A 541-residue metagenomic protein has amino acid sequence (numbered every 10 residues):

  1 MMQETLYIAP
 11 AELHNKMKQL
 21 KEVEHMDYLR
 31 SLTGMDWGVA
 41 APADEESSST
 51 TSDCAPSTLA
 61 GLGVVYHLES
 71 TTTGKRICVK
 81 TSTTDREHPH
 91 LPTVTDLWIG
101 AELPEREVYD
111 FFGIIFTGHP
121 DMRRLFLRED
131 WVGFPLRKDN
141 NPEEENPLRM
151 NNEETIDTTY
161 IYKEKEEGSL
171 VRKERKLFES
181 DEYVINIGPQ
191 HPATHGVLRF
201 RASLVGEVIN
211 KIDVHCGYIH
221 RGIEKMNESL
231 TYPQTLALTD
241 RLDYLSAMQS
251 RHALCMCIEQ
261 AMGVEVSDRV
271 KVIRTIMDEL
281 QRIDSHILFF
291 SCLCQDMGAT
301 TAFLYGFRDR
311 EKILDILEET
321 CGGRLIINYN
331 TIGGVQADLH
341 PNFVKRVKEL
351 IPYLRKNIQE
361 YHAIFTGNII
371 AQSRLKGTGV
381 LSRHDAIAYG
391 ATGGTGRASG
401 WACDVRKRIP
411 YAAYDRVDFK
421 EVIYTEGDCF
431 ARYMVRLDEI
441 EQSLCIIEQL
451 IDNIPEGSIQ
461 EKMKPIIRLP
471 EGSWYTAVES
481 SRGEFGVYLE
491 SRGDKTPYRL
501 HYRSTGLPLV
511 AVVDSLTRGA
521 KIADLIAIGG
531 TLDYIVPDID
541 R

Functional and structural regions predicted by a protein language model:
M1-V208, S285, G367-T378, A386 (+4 more regions): Terminal low-complexity/charged segments
E129, K163-H195, S203-R499, R503-R541: Active-site bordering "gate/hinge" segments that shape substrate access to catalytic or cofactor-binding pockets
